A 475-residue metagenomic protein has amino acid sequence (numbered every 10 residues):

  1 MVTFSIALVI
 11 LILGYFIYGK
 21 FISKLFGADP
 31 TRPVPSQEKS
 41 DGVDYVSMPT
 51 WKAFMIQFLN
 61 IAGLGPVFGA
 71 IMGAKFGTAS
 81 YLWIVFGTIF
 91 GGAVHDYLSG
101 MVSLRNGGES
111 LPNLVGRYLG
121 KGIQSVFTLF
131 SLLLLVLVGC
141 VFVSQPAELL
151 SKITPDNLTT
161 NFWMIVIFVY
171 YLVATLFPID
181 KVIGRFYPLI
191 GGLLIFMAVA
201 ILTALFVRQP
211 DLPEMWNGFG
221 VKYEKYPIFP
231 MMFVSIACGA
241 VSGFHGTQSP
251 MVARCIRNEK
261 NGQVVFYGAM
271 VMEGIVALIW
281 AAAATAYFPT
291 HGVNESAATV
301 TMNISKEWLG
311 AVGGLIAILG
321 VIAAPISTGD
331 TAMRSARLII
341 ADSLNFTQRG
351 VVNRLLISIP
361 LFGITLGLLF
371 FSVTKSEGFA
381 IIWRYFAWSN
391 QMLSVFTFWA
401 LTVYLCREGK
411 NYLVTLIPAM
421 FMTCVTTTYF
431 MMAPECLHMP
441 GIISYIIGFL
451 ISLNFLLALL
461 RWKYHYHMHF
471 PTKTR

Functional and structural regions predicted by a protein language model:
M1-G19, G73-S103, P112, G313-G314 (+1 more regions): Extracellular loop-to-transmembrane helix junctions
S5, V9-G27, G120, F130 (+4 more regions): Membrane-interface loop-to-helix entry segments
I10-V67, M231, N258-N261: Membrane-interface "cap" regions at the ends of multi-pass membrane proteins
L11, Y15, G91-G107, L111-L176 (+3 more regions): Helix-loop-helix module between adjacent transmembrane segments
G108-K121, S144-W163, M251-G274, V300-N303 (+1 more regions): Helix-loop-helix connectors at the membrane interface of multi-pass transporters/channels
G139-I165, A174-T175, L194-G220, T402-Y412 (+1 more regions): Hydrophobic alpha-helical segments and their helix-loop junctions in multi-pass secondary transporters
P188-G191, M197-G246: Helix-loop-helix junctions that connect adjacent transmembrane segments in multi-pass membrane transporters
L205-M215, K260, Y267-N303, V373-E377: Extracellular/periplasmic helix-exit of transmembrane alpha-helices
